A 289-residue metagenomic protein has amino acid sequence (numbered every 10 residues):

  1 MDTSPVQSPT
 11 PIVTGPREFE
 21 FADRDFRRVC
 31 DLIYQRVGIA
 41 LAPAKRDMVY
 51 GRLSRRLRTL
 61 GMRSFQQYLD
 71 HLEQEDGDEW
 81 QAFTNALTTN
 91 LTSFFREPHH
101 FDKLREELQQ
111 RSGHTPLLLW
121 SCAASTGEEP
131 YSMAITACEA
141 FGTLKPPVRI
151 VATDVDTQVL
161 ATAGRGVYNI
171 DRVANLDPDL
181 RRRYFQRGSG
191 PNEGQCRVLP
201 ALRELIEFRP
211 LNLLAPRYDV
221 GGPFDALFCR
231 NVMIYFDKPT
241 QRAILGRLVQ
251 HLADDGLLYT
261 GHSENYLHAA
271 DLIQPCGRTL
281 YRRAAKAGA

Functional and structural regions predicted by a protein language model:
D2-W120, G261: Conserved AdoMet
L104, L227, L252: Residue-level signal for inorganic ion chemistry
T115-G127, R149-V151: Conserved class I S-adenosyl-L-methionine
T126-T143: Conserved SAM-binding loop of SAM-dependent methyltransferases across substrates and taxa, primarily the Class I
T143-F228, V232-A243, N265-L267, A287: Extended basic-aromatic, gly/pro-enriched interface segments that bind polyanionic ligands
A226, L267-A289: Core SAM-dependent methyltransferase catalytic element
R242-D254: A short glycine-rich, Lys/Arg-flanked "PGG" loop and its adjoining helix->strand segment in the class I
D255-H262: Conserved beta-strand signature within the Rossmann-like core of class I S-adenosyl-L-methionine
